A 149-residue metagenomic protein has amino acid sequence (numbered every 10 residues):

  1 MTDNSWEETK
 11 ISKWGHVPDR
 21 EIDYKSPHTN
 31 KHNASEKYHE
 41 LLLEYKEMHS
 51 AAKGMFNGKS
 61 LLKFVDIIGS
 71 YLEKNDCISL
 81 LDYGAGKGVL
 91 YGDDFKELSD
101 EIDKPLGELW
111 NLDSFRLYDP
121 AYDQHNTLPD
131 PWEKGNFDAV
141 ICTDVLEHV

Functional and structural regions predicted by a protein language model:
T2-G135: Conserved N-terminal segment of class I S-adenosyl-L-methionine
I141: A conserved beta-strand element that flanks and buttresses the S-adenosyl-L-methionine
V145-H148: Hydrophobic adenine-recognition pocket in adenosine-nucleotide-binding enzymes
